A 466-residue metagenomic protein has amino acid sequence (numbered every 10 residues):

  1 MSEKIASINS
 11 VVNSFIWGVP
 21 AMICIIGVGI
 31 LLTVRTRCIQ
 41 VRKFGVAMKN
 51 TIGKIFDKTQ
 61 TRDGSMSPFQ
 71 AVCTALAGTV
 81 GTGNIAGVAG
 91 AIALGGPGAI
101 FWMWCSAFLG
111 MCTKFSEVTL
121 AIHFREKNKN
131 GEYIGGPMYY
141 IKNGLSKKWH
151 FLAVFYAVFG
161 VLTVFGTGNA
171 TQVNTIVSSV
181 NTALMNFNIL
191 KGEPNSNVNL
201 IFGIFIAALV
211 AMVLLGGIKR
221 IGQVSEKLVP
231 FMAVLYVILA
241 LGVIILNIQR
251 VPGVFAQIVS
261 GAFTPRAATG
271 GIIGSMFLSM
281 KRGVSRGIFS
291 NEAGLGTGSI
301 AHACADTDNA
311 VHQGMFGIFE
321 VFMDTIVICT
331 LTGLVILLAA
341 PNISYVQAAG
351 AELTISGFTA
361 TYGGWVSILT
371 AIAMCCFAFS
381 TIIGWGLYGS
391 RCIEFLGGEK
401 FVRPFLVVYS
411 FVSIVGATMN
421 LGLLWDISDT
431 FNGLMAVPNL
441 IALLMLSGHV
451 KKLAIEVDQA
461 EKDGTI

Functional and structural regions predicted by a protein language model:
M1-T82, I92-A99, G110, I245 (+2 more regions): N-terminal alpha-helical transmembrane segments of multi-pass membrane transport and channel/translocase proteins
E3-I5, R35-Q40, G83-V88, G166-I176 (+6 more regions): Transmembrane helix-loop junctions in multi-pass membrane proteins
C24-L31, R35-M48, V173-V180, N197-N247 (+3 more regions): Membrane-interface loop-to-helix entry segments
L31-T33, S106-G131, M138, K142-N174 (+2 more regions): Helix-loop-helix module between adjacent transmembrane segments
C38-M66, G90-I92, G96-I100, W104 (+5 more regions): Flexible loop linkers connecting adjacent transmembrane helices in multi-pass alpha-helical membrane transporters
T59-L94, L120-G144, F155-V161, I273-F322: Alpha-helical membrane segments and immediately flanking helix-loop junctions that form or couple to the substrate/ion
E117-K129, L241-Q257, P265-G271, C304-T307 (+2 more regions): Extracellular/periplasmic helix-exit of transmembrane alpha-helices
G216-K219, Q223-E226, F231-G298, A303 (+1 more regions): Membrane-embedded translocation segments of transport machinery
